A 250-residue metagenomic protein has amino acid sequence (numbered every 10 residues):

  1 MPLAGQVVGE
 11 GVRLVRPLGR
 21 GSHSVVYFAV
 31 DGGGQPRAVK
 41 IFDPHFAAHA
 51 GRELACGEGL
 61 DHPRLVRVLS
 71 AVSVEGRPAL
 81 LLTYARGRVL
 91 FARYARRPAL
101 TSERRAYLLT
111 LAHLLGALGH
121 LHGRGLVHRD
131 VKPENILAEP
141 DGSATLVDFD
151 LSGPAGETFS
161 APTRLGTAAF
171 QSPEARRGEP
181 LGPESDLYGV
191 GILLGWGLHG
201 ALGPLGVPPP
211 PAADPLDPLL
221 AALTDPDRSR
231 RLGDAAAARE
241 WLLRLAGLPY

Functional and structural regions predicted by a protein language model:
H23-V25, V30-A48: ATP-binding glycine-rich loop module of kinase domains
F46-G59: AlphaC helix of the eukaryotic protein kinase fold
A71: Activation-segment/catalytic-loop signature of the eukaryotic protein kinase fold
E75-V89: Conserved short submotifs of the Hanks-type protein kinase catalytic core that shape the nucleotide-binding pocket
L90-S102: AlphaC helix of the protein kinase catalytic domain
T110-L111: Activation segment signature within eukaryotic-like protein kinase domains
H122-A138: Catalytic-loop of the protein kinase fold
D186: Conserved catalytic-loop aspartate of Hanks-type protein kinases
